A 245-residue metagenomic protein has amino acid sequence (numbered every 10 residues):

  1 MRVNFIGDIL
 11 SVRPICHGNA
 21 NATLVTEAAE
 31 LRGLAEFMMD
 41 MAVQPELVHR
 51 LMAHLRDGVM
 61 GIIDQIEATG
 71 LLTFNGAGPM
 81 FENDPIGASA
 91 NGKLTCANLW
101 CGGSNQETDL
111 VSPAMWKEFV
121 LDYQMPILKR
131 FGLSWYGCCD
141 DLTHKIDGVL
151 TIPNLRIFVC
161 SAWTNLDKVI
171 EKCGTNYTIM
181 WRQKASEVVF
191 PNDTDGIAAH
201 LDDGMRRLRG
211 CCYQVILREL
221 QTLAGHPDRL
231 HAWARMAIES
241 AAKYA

Functional and structural regions predicted by a protein language model:
M1-A245: Active-site loop segments of alpha/beta catalytic cores
